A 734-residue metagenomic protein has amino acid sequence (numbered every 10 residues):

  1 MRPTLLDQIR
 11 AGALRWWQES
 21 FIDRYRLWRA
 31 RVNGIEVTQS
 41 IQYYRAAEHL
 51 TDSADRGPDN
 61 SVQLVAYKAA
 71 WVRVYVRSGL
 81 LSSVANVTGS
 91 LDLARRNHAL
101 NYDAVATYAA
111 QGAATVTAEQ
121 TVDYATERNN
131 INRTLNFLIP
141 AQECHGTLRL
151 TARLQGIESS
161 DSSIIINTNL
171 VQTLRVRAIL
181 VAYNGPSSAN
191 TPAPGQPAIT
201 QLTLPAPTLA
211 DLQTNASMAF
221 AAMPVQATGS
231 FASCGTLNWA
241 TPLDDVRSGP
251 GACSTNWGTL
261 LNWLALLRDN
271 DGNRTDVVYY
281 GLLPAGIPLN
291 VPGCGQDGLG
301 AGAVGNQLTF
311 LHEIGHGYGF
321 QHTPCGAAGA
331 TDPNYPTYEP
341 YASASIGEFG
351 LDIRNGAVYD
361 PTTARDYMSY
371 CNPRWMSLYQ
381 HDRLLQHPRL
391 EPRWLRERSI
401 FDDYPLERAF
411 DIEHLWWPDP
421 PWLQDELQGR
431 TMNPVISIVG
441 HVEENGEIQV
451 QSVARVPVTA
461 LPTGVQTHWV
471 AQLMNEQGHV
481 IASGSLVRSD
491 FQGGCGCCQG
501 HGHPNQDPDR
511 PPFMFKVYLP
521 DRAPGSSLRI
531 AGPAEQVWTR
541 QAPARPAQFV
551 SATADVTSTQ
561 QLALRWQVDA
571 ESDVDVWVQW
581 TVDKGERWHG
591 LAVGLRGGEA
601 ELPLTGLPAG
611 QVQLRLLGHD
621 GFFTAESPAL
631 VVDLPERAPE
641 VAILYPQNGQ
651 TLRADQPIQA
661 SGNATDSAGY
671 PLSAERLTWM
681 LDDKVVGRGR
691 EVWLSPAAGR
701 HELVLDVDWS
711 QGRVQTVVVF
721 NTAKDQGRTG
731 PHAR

Functional and structural regions predicted by a protein language model:
W16-A66, P392-D425, E535-D569, V631-R653 (+2 more regions): Short, compositionally biased P/S/T/A/G/V-rich stretches that sit at domain boundaries
E19, T51, P58, V65-A69 (+3 more regions): Replace "(M1/M4/M9/M12/WLM)" with "(e.g., M1/M4/M8/M9/M12/M26/WLM)" and add "not limited to" to clarify scope
G34-T88, L427-H468, T557-R565, R653-S661: Contiguous beta-strand segments within globular domains
L81-S82, L528, A570-D573, T665-S673: Extracellular acidic loop/turn motifs
A94, V578-D583, R615, P646: Conserved Ser/Thr-centered positions that define the repeating blades of beta-propeller domains
A106-G112, I139-Q142, N167-P333: Active-site-proximal segment of zinc-dependent metalloprotease catalytic domains
V593-G597, M680-W693: Surface-exposed, flexible coil segments in extracellular/virion-facing regions
E601-G606, E691-R700: Solvent-exposed segments in extracellular or luminal domains encompassing
